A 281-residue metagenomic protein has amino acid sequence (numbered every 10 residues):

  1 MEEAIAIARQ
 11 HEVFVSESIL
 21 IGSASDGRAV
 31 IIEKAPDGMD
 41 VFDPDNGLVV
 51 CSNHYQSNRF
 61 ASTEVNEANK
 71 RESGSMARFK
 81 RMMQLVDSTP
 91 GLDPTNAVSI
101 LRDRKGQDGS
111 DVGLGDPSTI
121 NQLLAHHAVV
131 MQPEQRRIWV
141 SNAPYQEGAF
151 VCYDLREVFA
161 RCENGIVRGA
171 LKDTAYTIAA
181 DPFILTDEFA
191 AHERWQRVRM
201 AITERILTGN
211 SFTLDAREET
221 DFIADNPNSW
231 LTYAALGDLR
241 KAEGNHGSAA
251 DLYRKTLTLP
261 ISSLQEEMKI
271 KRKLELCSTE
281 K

Functional and structural regions predicted by a protein language model:
M1-I31, P36-M39, D45-D251, K255-K281: C-terminus-biased signal that marks the final domain/tail of proteins
